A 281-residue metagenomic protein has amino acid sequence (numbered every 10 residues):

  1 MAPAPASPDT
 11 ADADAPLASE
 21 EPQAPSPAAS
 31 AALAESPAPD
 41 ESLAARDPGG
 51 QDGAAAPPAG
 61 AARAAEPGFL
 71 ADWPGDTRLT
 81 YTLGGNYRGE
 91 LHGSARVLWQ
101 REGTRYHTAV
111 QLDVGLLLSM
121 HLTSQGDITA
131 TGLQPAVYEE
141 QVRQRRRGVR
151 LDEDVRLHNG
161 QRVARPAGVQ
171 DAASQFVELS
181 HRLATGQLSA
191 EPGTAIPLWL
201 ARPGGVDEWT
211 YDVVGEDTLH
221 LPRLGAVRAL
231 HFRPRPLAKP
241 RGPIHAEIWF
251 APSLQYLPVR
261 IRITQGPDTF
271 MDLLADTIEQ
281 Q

Functional and structural regions predicted by a protein language model:
M1-D154, P192-Q281: Acidic, serine/threonine-rich low-complexity disordered tracts
Y81-L83, P166-Q170, Q187-A190: Short, mixed-charge, low-aromatic patches
L157-E178: Acidic/charged, solvent-exposed loop-and-adjacent secondary-structure segments enriched in E/D, K/R, S/T, and G/P
V177-T194: Anionic-ligand-binding alpha/beta catalytic cores of soluble enzymes and soluble regulatory domains that recognize
